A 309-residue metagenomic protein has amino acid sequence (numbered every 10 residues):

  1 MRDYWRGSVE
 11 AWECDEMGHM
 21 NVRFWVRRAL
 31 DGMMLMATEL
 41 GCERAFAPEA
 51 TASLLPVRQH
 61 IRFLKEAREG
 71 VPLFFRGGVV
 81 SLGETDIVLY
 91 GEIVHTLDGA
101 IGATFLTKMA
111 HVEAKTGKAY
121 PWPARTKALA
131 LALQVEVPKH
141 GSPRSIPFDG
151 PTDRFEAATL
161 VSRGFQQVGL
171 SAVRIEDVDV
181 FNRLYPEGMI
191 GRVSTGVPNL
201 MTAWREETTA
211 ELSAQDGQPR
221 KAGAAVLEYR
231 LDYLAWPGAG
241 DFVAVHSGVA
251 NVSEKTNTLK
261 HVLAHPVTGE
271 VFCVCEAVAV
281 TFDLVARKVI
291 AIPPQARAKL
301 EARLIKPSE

Functional and structural regions predicted by a protein language model:
M1-F24, P121-G191, A302-E309: Non-catalytic linker/capping segments at the edges of enzyme domains
D3-W5, R62-P72, G78-T152, Y233-F242 (+1 more regions): HotDog/MaoC-like acyl-thioester-processing domains
G18, G77, G117, F181-R183 (+3 more regions): Hydrophobic pocket/interface hotspot
F24-P48, G188-P219, P266: Active-site helix/loop of acyl-thioester processing domains in fatty-acid/polyketide metabolism, spanning hotdog-fold
T51-E66, R220-W236: Small beta-barrel nucleic-acid-binding modules, principally OB-folds
L160-R163, G191-R192, Q215-Q218, G223 (+1 more regions): Short, conserved, surface-exposed binding loops centered on an aromatic residue
